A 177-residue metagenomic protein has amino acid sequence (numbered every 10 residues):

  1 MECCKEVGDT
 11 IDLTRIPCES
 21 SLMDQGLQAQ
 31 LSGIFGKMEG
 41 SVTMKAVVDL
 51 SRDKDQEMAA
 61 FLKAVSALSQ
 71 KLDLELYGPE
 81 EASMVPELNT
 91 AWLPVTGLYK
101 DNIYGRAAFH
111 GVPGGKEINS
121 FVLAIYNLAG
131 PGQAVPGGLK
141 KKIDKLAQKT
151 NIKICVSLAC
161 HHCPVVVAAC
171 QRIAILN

Functional and structural regions predicted by a protein language model:
M1-N177: Non-globular targeting/processing and membrane-anchoring segments
